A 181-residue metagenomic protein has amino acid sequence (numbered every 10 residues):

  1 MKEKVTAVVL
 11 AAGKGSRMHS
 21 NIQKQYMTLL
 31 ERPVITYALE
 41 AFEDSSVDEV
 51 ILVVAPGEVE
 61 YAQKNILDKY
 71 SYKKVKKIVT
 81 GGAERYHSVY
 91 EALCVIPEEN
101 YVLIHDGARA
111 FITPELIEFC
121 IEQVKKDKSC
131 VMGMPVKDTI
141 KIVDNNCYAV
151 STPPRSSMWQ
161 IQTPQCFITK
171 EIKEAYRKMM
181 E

Functional and structural regions predicted by a protein language model:
K2-V59: N-terminal glycine-rich phosphate-binding loop and ensuing alpha1 helix
E3-V5, K73, E98-E99, K126-K128: Short coil/turn connectors at secondary-structure junctions
V9, I35, A92, D106 (+2 more regions): Residue-level signal for inorganic ion chemistry
S16, G107-F111: Acidic metal-phosphate-binding loop of nucleotide-sugar-dependent transferases
T36-E99: Conserved N-terminal catalytic core of the sugar/cofactor nucleotidyltransferase
Y101-L103: Short aromatic/hydrophobic "clamp" motif used to bind/position activated sugar donors
I112-E181: Conserved core of the sugar-phosphate nucleotidyltransferase
